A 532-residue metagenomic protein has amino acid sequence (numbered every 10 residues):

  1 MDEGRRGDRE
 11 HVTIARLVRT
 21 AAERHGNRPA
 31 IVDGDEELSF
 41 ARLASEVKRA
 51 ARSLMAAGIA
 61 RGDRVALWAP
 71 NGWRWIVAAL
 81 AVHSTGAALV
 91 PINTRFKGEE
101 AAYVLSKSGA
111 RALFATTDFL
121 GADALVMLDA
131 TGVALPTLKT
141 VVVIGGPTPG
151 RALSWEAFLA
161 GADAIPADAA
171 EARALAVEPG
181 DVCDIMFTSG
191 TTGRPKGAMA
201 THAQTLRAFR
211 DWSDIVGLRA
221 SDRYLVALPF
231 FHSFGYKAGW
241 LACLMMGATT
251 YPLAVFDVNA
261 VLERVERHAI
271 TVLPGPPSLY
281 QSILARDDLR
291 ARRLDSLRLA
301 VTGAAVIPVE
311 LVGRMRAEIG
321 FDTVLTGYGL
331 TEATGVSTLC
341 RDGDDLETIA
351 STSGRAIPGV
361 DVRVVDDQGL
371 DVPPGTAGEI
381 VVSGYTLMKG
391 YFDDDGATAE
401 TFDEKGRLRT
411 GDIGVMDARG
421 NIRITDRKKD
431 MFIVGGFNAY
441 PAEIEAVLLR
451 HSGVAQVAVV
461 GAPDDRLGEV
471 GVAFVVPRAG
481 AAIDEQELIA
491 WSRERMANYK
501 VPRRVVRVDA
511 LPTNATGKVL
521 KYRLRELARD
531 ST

Functional and structural regions predicted by a protein language model:
R6-I14, R19, N27-L80, K97-A102 (+2 more regions): Conserved AMP-binding/adenylate-forming core of the ANL superfamily
R9-V12, G26-N27, V142, P149 (+5 more regions): Conserved pre-ATP/AMP-binding loop-to-beta segment of ANL
S39-R42, C183-R207: Conserved AMP-binding A3 loop
A56-A57, T85-A160, A479-A481: Structural core segment of the AMP-binding/adenylate-forming
F96-Y103, L113-A115, L273, G384 (+5 more regions): AMP-binding/adenylate-forming catalytic core of the ANL superfamily
A160, R267-G275, L284-T348, D361: Gly/Ser/Thr-rich phosphate-binding loop
L206-R223, F231-V272, R286: Conserved AMP-binding/adenylation subdomain of ANL enzymes
R355-G359, L370-T401, N421, A439: Conserved ATP/PPi-binding loop(s) of AMP-dependent carboxylate-activating enzymes
